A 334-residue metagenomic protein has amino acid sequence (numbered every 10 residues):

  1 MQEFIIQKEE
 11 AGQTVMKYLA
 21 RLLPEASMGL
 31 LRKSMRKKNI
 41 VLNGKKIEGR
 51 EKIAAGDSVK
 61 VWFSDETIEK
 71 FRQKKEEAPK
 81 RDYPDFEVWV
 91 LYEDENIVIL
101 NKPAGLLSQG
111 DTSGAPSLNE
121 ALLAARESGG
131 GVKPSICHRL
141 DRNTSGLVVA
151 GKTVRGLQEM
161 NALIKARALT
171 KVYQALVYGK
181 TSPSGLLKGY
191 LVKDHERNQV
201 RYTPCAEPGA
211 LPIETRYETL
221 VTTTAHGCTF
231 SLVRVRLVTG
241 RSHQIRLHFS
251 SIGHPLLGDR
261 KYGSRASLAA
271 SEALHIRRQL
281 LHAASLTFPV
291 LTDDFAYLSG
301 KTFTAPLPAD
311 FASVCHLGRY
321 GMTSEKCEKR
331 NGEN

Functional and structural regions predicted by a protein language model:
M1-R197, T224, P306-Y320, K326-R330 (+1 more regions): RNA pseudouridine synthases
R81-P84, G185, C205-T215, L280-L281 (+1 more regions): Short coil-to-beta-strand transition motifs
V90, V177, R216-T219, L256: Conserved hydrophobic positions within beta-strands
L91-Y92, V192, E218-T223, R236 (+1 more regions): Well-ordered beta-strand positions
Y92, V192, Q279-L298: Compositionally biased low-complexity segments at domain edges in trafficked proteins and select soluble regulators
A115-L122, V154, G227-V290: Pseudouridine synthase
G130, T224-T229, T292-S299: Short, solvent-exposed loop/turn segments that connect beta-strands within catalytic domains and beta-strand-rich
Y173, L187, I213-T215, S231 (+1 more regions): Structural detector for hydrophobic anchor residues on beta-strands
